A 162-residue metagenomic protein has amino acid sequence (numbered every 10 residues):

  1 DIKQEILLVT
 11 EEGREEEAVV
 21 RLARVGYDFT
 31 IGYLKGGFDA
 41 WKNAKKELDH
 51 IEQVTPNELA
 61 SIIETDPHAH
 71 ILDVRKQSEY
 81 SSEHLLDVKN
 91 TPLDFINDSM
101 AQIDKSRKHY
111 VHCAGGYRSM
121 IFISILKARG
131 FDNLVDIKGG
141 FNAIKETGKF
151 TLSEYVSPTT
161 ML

Functional and structural regions predicted by a protein language model:
D1-H70, V74-L162: Rhodanese-like catalytic fold shared by cysteine-dependent sulfurtransferases and DSP/PTP-type phosphatases
